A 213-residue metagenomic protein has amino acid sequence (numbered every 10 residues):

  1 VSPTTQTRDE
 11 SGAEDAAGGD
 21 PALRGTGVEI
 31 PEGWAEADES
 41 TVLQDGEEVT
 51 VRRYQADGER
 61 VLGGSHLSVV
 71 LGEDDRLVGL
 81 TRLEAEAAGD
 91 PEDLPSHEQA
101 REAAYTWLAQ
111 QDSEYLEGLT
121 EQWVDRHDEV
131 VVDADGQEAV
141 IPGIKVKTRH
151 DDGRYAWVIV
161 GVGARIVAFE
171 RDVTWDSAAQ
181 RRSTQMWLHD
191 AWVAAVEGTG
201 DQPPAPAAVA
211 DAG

Functional and structural regions predicted by a protein language model:
V1-G213: Long, terminal "pre-/pro-" and other extracytoplasmic accessory regions that lie outside the mature folded/catalytic
